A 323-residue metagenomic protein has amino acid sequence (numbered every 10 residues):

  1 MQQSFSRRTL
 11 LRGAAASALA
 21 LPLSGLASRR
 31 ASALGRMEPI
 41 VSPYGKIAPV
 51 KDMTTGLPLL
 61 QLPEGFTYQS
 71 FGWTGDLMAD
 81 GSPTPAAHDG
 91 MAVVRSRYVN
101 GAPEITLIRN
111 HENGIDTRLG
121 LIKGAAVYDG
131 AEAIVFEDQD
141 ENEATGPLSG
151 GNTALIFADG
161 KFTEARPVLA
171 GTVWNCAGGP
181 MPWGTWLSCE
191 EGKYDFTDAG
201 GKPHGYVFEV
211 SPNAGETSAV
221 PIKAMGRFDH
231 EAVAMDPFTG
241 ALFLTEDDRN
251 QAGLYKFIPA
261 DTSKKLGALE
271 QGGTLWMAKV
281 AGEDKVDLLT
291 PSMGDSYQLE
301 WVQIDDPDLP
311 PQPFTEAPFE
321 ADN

Functional and structural regions predicted by a protein language model:
Q2, G13, S17-N323: Conserved small-residue
